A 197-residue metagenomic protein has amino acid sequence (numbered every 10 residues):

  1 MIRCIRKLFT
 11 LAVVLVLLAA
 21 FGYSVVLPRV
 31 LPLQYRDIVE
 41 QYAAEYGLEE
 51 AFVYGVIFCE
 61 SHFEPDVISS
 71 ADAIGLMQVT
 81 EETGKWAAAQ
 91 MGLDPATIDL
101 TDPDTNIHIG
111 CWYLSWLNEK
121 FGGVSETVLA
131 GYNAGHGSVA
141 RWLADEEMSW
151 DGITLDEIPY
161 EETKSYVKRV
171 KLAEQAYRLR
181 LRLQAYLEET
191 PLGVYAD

Functional and structural regions predicted by a protein language model:
M1-R6: Short, Lys/Arg-rich N-terminal segment immediately upstream of the first membrane anchor
K7-V25: Hydrophobic membrane-insertion alpha-helices, especially the h-region of bacterial N-terminal signal peptides
A20-D197: Catalytic glycan-binding domains that act on GlcNAc-containing polysaccharides
